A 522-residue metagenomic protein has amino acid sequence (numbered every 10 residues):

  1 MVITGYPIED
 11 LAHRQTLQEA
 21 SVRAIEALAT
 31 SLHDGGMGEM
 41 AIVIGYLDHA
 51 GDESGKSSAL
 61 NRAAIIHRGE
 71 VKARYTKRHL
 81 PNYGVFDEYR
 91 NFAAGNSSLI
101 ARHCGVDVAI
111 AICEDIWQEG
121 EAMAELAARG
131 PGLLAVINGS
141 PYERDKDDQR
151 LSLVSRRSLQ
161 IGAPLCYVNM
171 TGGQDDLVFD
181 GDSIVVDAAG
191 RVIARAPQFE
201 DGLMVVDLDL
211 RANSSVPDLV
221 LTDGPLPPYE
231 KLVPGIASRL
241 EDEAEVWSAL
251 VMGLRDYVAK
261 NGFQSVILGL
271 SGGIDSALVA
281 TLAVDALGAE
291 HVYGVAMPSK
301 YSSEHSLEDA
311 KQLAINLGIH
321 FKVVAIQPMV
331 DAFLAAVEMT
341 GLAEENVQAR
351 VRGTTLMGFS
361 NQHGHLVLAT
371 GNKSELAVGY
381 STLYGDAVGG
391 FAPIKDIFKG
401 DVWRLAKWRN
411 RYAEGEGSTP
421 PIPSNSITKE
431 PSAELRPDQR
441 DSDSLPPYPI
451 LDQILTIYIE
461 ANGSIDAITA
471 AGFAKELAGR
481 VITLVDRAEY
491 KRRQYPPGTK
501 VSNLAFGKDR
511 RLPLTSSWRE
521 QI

Functional and structural regions predicted by a protein language model:
M1-G269, D285-A289, N316, F321: Enzyme catalytic cores with a strong preference for nitrogen-chemistry domains
A12, R102, G162, A188 (+2 more regions): ATP/NTP-dependent adenylation/nucleotidyl-transfer catalytic domains that generate, transfer, or process NMP-activated
